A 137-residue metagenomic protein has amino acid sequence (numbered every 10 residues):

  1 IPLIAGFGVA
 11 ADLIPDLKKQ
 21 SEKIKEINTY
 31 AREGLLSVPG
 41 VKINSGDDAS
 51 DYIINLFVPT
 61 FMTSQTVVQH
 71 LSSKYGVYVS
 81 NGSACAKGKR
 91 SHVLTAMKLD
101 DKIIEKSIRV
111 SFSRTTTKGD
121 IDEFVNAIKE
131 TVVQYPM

Functional and structural regions predicted by a protein language model:
I1-M137: Pyridoxal 5′-phosphate
